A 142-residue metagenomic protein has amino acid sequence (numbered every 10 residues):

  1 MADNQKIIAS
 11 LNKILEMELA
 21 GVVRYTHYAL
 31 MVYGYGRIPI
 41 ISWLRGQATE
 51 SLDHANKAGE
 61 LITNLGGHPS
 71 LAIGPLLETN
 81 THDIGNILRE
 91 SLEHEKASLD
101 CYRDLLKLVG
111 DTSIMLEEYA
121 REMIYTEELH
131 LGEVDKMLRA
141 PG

Functional and structural regions predicted by a protein language model:
M1-G142: Iron-associated oxidoreductase/ferritin-like identity signal
